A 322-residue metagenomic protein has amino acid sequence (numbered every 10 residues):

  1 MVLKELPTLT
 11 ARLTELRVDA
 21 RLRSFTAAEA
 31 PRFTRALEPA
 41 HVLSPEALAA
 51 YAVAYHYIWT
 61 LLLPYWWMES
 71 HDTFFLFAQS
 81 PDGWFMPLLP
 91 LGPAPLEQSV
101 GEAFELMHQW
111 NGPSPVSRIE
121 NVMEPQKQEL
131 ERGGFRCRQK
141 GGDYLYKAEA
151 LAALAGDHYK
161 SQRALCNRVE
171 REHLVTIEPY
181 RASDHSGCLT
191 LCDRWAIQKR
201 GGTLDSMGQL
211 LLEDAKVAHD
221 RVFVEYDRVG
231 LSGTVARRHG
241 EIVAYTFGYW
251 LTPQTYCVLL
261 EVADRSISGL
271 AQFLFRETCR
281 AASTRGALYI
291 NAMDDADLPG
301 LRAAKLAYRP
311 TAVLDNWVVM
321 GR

Functional and structural regions predicted by a protein language model:
V2-R17, R136-A155, Y289-R322: Active-site/acyl-donor-binding loops of N-acyltransferases
V2-T73, F77-A78: Amide-forming acyltransferase catalytic core, primarily the GNAT-like/NAT-type and related acyltransferase folds
L6, R132-Q209: Acyltransferase donor/substrate-recognition loop-hinge adjacent to the catalytic core
L48-R118, V122, R237-R265: Conserved donor-binding loop and adjoining core beta-sheet/short helix segment in diverse acyl/aminoacyl transferases
V116-R118, E178, L288-A292: Short catalytic-loop micro-motif centered on adjacent basic/acidic residues
E120-K127, Q162-L165, A296-D297: Short, polar loop motifs at secondary-structure junctions
T190-E241: Short, conserved active-site entrance elements at the starts or edges of catalytic domains
G230-R322: Aromatic (often tryptophan-rich) hydrophobic motifs at membrane interfaces
